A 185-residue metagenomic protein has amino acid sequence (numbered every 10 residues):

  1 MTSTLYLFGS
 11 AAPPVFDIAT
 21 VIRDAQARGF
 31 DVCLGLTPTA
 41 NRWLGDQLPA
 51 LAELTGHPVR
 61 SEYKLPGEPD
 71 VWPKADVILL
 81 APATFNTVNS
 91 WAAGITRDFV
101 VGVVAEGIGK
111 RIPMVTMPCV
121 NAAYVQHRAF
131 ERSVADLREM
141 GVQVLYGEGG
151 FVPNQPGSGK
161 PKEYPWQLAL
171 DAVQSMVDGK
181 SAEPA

Functional and structural regions predicted by a protein language model:
M1-A185: A cross-family phosphate/adenosyl-ligand binding-site feature
